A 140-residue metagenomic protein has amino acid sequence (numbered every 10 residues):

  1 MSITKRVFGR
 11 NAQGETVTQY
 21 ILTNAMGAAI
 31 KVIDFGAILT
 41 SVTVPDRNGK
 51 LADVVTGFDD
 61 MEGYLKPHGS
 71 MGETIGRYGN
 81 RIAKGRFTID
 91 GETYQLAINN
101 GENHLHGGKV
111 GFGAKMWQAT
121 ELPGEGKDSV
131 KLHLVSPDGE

Functional and structural regions predicted by a protein language model:
M1-E140: Surface-exposed acidic/polar loop and edge beta-strand patches at domain peripheries
